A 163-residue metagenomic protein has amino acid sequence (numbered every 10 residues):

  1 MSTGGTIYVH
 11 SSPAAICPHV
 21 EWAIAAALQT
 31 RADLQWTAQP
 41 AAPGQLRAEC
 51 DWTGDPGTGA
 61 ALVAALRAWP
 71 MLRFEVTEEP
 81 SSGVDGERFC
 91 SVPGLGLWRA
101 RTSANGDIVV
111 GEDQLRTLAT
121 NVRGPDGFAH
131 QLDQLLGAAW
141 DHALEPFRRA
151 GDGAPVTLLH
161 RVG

Functional and structural regions predicted by a protein language model:
M1-G4, Y8-L46, T53-G163: Long, contiguous binding/interaction regions
